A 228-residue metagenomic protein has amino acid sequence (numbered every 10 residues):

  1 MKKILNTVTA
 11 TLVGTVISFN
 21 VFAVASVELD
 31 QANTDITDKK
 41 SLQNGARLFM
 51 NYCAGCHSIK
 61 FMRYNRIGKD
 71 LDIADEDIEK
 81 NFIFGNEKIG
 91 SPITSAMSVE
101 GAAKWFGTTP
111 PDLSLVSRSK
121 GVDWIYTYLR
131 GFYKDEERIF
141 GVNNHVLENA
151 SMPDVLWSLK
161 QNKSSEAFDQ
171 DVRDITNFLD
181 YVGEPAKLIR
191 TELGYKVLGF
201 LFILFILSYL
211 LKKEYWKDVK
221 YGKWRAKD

Functional and structural regions predicted by a protein language model:
M1-L12: Bacterial N-terminal signal peptides that target proteins for export
S18-V21: N-terminal signal peptide c-region/cleavage motif recognized by signal peptidases
V24-R47, S58-K69, G183-E192: Electrostatic cytochrome c docking/interface patches
S41, L48-F49, T109, G121-I125 (+1 more regions): Stable alpha-helical elements in mature extracytoplasmic
F49-K60, I175: The canonical Cys-X-X-Cys-His
D72-H145, A150-F168: Electron-transfer interface patches adjacent to heme c in soluble/periplasmic c-type cytochromes and di-/multiheme
Q161-V197: Short, aromatic-rich amphipathic segments at membrane interfaces that lie adjacent to a transmembrane helix or signal
R190-L193, F202-D228: Juxtamembrane interface at the cytosolic side of transmembrane helices
